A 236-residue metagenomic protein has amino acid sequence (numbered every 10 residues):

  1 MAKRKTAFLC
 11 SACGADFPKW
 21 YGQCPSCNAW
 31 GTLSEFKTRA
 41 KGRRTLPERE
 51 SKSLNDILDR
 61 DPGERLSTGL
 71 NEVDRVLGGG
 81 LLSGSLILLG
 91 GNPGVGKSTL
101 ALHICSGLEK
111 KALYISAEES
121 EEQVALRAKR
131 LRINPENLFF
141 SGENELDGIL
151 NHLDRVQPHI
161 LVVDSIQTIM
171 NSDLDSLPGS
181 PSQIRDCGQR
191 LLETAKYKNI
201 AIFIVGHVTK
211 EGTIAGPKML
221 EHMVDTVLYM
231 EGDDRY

Functional and structural regions predicted by a protein language model:
A2-K5, D16-G90, G107, K111: Detector for small/aliphatic-rich hydrophobic stretches
A7, Y21, L66-L70, D74 (+8 more regions): Amphipathic alpha-helical transducer elements in NTP-driven molecular machines
G14-Q23, N28, E35-F36, V162 (+2 more regions): N-terminal, positively charged regions that mediate nucleic acid binding
P25-A29, R39-N55, D154-V156, Q167-I169 (+2 more regions): Conserved P-loop NTPase
V73-V76, L89, V124, D164 (+4 more regions): Conserved RecA-like P-loop NTPase ATPase core
G84, N92-V95, L102-R190: Conserved inter-motif catalytic segment of the P-loop NTP-binding fold
L192-Y236: Phosphate-binding/switch region of NTP-binding enzymes
